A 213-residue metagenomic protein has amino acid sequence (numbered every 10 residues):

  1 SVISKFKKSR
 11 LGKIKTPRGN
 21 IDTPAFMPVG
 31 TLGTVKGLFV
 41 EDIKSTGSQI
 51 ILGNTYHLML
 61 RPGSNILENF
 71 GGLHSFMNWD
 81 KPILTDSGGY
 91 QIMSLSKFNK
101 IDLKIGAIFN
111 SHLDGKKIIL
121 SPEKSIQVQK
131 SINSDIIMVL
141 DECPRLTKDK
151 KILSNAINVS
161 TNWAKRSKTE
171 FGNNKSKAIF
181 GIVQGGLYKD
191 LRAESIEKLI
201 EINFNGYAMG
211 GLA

Functional and structural regions predicted by a protein language model:
S1-N173: Non-catalytic, usually N-terminal nucleic-acid engagement modules in DNA/RNA processing proteins
E170, N174-A213: Glycine-rich phosphate/ribose-binding loops and adjacent secondary-structure elements that form binding surfaces
